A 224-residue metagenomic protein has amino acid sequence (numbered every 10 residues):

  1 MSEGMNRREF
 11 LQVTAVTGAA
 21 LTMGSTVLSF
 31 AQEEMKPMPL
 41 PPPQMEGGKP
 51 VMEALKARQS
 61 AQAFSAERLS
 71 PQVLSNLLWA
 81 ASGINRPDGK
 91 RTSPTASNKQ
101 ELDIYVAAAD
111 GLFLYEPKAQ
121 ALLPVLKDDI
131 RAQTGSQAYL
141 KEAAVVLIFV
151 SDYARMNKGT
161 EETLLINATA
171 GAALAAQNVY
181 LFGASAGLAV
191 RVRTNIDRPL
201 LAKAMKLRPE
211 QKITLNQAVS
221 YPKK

Functional and structural regions predicted by a protein language model:
S2-G18: N-terminal secretory signal peptides and thylakoid transit peptides that target proteins across membranes
V13, L77-A80, A204: Generic alpha-helical secondary-structure signal
A20-V27: Hydrophobic h-region of N-terminal signal peptides that target proteins for export in Gram-negative bacteria
V27-A143: N-terminal amphipathic, basic helical "cap/leader" segment at the start of enzyme domains
R58, L77, I104, V145-F149 (+2 more regions): Small-aliphatic-rich amphipathic alpha-helix that forms the alpha element of a beta-alpha
S82, A109-G111, V150-A154, P222: Solvent-exposed coil/turn segments that connect beta secondary-structure elements in extracytoplasmic/periplasmic
L188, K206-L207: Helix N-cap/coil-helix junction residues
L207-K224: A glycine-rich helix N-cap at a beta->alpha junction
